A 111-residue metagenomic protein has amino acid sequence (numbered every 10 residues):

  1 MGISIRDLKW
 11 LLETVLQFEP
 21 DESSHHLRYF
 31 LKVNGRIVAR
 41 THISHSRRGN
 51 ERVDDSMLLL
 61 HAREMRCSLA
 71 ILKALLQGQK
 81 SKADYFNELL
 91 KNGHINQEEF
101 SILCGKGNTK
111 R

Functional and structural regions predicted by a protein language model:
M1-E19: Amphipathic alpha-helical segments
M1-I3, L60-C67: Short, exposed beta-strand "edge-strand" segments with a Pro/Gly-rich flavor and a Y/T-containing core
G2, L11, N92, C104-G105 (+1 more regions): Ser/Thr/Pro-rich, acidic low-complexity intrinsically disordered regulatory segments
T14-L16, I43-R52, L59, C67-L76 (+1 more regions): Solvent-exposed interaction patches of small proteins and small membrane subunits
D21-R63: A short, structured beta-strand/loop element
D54-D55, Q97, T109-R111: Short, structured coil/loop segments at alpha-helix boundaries
R63-G107: Mixed-charge, Lys/Arg-enriched low-complexity segments
